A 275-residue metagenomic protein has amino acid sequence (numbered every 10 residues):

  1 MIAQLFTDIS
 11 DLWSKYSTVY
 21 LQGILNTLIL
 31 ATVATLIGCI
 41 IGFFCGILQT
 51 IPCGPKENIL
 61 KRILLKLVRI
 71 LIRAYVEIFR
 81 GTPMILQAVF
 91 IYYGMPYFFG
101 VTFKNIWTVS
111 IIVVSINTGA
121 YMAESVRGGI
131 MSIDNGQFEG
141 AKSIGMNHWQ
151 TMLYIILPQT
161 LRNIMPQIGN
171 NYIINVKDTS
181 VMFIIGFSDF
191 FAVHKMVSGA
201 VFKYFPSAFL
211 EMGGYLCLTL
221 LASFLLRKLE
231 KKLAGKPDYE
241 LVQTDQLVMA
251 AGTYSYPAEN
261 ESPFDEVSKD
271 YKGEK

Functional and structural regions predicted by a protein language model:
M1-K275: Transmembrane alpha-helices and adjacent helix-loop boundaries
